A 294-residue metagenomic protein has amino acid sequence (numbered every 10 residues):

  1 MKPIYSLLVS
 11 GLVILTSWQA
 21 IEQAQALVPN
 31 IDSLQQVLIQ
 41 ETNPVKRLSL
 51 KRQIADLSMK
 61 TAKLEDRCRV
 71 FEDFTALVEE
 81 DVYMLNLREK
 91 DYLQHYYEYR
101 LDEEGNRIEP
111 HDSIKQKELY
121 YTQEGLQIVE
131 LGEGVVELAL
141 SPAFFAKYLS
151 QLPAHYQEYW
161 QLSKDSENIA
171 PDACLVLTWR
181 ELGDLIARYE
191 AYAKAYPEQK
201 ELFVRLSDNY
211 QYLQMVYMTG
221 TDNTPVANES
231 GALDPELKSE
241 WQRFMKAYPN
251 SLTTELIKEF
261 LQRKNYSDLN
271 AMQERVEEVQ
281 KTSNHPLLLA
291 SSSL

Functional and structural regions predicted by a protein language model:
M1-S33: Bacterial Sec-dependent N-terminal signal peptides
Q25-L294: Acidic, polar-rich low-complexity tracts and alpha-helical solenoid repeat scaffolds
